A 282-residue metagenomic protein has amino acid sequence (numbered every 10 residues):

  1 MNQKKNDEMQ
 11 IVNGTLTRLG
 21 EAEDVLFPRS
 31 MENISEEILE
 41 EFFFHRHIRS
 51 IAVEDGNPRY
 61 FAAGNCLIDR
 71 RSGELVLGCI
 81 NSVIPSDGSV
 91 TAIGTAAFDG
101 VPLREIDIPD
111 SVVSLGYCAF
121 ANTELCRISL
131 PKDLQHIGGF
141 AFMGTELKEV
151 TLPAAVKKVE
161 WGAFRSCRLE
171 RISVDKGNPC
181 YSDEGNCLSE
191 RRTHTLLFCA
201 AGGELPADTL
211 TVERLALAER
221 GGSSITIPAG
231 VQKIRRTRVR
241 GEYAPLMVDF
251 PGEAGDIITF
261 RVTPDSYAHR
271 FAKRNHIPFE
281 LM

Functional and structural regions predicted by a protein language model:
M1-E37, F43-N65, R70-A92, G100-S114 (+7 more regions): Structural signature of tandem-repeat unit edges
E190: A Rossmann-like FAD-binding core segment of flavoenzymes
K273: Anion (oxyanion) recognition and catalysis
